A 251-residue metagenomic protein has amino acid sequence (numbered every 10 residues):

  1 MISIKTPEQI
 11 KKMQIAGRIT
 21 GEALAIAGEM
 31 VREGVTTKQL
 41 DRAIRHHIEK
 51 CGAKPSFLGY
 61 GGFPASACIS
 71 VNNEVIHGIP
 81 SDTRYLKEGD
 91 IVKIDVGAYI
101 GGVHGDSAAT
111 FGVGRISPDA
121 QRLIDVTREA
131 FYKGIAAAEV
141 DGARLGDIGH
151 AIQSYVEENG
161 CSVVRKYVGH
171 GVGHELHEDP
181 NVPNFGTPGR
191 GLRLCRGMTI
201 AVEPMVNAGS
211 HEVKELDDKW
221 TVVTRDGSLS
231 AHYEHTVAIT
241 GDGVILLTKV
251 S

Functional and structural regions predicted by a protein language model:
M1-S251: Active-site neighborhoods and metal-handling regions in enzymes and metal-associated proteins
